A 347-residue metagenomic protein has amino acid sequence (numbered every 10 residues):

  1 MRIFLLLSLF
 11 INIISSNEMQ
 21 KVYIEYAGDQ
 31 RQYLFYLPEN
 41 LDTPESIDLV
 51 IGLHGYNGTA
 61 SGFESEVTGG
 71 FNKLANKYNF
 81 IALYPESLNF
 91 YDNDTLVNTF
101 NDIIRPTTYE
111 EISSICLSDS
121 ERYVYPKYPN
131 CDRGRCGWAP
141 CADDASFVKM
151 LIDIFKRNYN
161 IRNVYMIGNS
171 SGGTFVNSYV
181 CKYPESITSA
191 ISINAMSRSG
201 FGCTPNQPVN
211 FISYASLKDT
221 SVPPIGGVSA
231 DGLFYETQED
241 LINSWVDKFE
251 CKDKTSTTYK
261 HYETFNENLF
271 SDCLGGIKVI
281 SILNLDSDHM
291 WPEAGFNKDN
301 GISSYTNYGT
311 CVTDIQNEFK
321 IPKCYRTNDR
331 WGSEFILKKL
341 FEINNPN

Functional and structural regions predicted by a protein language model:
I3-I13: Sec-dependent N-terminal signal peptides
N12-L49, G62-I81, P140, R162-I191 (+7 more regions): A domain-start/cap signature at the N-terminus of enzymes
I24-L34, P44-Y165, S178, K182 (+2 more regions): Serine-hydrolase catalytic machinery in alpha/beta-hydrolase-like enzymes
D48-V50, V209-N210, V279: Alpha/beta-hydrolase fold active-site loops
H54-G58, D153, Y159-N160, N169-S171 (+8 more regions): Cell-envelope and extracellular/periplasmic
C131, V246-N347: Alpha/beta-hydrolase-fold serine-hydrolase catalytic core, especially in secreted/extracellular enzymes
G134-A139, I225-E236, V312, Q316-T327: Active-site rim elements
T188-G275, L283-H289: The feature captures the conserved acid-bearing segment of alpha/beta-hydrolase catalytic domains
